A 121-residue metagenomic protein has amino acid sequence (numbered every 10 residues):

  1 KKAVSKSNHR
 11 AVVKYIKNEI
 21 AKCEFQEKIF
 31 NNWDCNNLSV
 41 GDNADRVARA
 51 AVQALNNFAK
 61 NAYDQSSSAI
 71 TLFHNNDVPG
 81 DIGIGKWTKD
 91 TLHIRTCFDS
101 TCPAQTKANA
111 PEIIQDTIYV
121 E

Functional and structural regions predicted by a protein language model:
K1-A11: Amphipathic alpha-helical segments typified by the pilin-like N-terminal helix that continues immediately C-terminal
N18-E121: Periplasmic/extracellular, small/polar-rich flexible segments of pilin-like filament-forming proteins
